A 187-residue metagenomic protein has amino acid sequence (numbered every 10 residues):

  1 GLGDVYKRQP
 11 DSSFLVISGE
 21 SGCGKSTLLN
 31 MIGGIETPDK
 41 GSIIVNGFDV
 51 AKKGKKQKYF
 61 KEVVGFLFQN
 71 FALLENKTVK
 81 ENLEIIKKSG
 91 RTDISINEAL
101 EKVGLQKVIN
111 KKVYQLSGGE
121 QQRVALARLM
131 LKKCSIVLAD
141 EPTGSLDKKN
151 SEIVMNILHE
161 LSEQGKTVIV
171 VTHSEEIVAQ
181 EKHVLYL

Functional and structural regions predicted by a protein language model:
G1-Y6: Short, small-residue-biased leader/transition segments that mark boundaries at the very start of proteins
G33: Helix-to-loop junction immediately C-terminal to a conserved catalytic motif
G41-D49: Conserved ABC transporter NBD signature motif
V50-G65: ABC ATPase NBD coupling module
D93-V108: Conserved ABC ATPase "signature" region
K112-L116, E120-Q122: Conserved ABC ATPase signature
V137-D140: Catalytic Walker B motif of ABC-type/P-loop ATPase nucleotide-binding domains
